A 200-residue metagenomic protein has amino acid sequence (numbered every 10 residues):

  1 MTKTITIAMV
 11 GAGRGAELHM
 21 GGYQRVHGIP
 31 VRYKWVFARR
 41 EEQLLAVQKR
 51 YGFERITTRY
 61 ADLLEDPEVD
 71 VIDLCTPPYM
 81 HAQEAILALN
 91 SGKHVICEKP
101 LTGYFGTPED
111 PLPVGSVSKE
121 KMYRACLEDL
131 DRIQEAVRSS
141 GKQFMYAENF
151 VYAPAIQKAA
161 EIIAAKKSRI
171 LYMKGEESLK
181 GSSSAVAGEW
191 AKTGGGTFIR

Functional and structural regions predicted by a protein language model:
M1-Y51: N-terminal Rossmann-like dinucleotide-binding module
K34, E54, E68-D70, L171: Conserved acidic residues
A46-F53, P111, A136: Short, conserved SAM-binding/catalytic segment of Class I S-adenosyl-L-methionine-dependent methyltransferases
R55-E65: Short acidic low-complexity segments
V71, A82-E148: Beta-strand-loop-alpha-helix segment that lines the small-molecule cofactor/substrate pocket of alpha/beta enzymes
C75-Y79: N-terminal glycine-rich "phosphate-gripper" loop used for MgATP/nucleotide binding and carboxylate activation
S139-M145, F150-R200: Predominantly a Rossmann-like dinucleotide-binding segment in NAD(P)-dependent oxidoreductases
